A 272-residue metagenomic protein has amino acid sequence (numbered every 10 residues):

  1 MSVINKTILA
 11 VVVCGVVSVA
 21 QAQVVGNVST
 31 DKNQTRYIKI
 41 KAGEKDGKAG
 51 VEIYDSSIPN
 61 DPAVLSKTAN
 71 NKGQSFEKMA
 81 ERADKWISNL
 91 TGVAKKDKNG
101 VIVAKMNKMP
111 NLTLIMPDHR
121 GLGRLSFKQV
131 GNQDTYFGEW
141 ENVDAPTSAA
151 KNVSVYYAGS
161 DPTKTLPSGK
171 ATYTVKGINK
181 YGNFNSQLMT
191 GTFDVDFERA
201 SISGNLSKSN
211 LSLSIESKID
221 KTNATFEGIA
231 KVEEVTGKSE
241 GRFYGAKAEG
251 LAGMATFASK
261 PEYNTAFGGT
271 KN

Functional and structural regions predicted by a protein language model:
M1-V24: Gram-negative bacterial Sec-dependent N-terminal signal peptides
A22-N272: Mature soluble binding/inhibitory domains
